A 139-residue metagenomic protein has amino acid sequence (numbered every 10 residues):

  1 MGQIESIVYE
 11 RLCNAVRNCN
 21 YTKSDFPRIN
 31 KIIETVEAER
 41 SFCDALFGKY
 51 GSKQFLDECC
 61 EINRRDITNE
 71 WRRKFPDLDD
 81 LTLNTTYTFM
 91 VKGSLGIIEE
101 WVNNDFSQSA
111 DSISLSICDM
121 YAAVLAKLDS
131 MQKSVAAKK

Functional and structural regions predicted by a protein language model:
M1-Q3, T35-A38, F42-L46, Y50-D66 (+2 more regions): Basic/polar phosphate-binding segments, predominantly the helix-turn-helix DNA-binding elements of transcriptional
M1-R17, E37: An amphipathic alpha-helix adjacent to DNA-recognition modules
A15-F42: Hydrophobic alpha-helical connector segments
C19, C43-L46, W71-K74, W101 (+2 more regions): Secondary-structure edge/capping motif, primarily at the C-terminal ends of alpha-helices and the immediately following
C19-T22, L46-K49, D77-L81, S107-Q108: Short, surface-exposed loop/turn segments at secondary-structure junctions
T22, F26, L56, N84 (+1 more regions): Short, structured helix-loop boundary elements
G51-P76, L81-G96, A126: Amphipathic alpha-helical packing segments from all-alpha helical-bundle domains
K92, E100-K139: C-terminal peripheral helix-coil segments that are non-catalytic and often amphipathic
